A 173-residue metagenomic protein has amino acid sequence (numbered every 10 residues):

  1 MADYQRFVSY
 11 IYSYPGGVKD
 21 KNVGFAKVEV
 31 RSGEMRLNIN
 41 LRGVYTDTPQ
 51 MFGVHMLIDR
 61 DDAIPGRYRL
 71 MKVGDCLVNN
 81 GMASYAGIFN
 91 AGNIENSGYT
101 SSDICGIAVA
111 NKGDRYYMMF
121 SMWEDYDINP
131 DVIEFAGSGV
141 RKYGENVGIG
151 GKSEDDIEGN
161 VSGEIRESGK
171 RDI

Functional and structural regions predicted by a protein language model:
M1-I173: N-terminal targeting/export leaders
